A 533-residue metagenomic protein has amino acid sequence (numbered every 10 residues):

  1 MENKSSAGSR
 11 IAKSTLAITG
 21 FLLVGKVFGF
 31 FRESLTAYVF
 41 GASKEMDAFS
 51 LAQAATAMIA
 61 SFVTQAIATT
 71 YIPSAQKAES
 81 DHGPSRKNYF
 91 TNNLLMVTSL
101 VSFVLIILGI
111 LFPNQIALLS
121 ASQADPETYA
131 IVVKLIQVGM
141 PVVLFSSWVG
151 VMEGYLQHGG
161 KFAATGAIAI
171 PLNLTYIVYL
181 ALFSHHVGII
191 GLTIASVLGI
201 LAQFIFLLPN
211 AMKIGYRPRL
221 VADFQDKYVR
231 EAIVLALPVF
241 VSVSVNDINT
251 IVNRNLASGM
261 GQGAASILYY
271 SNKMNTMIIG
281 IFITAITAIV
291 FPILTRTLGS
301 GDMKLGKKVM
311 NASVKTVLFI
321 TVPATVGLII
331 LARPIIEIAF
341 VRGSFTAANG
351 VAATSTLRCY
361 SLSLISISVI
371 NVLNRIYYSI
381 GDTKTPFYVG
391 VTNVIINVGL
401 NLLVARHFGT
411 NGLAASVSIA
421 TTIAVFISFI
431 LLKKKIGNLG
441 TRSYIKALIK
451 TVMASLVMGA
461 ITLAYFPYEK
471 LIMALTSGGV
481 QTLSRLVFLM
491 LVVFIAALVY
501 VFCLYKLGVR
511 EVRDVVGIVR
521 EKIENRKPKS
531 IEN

Functional and structural regions predicted by a protein language model:
M1-N533: Membrane-embedded alpha-helical bundles of multi-pass transporters/translocases, especially carrier/permease families
